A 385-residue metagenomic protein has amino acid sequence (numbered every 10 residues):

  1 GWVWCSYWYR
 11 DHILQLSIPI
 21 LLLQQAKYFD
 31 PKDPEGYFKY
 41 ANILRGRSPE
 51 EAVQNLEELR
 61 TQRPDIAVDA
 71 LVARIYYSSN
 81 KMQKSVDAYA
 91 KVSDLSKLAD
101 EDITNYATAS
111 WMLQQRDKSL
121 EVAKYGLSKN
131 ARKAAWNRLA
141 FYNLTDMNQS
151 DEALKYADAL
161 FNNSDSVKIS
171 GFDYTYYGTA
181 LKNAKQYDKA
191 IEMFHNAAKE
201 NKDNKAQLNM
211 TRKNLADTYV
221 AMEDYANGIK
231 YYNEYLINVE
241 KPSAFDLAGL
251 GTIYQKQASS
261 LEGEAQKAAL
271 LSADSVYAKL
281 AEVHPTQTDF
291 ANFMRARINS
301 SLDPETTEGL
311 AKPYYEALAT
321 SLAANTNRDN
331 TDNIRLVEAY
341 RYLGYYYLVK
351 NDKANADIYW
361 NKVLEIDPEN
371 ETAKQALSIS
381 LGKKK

Functional and structural regions predicted by a protein language model:
G1-L348, T372-K385: Alpha-solenoid helical repeat scaffolds
K353, D357-I379: Alpha-helical oligomerization segments
